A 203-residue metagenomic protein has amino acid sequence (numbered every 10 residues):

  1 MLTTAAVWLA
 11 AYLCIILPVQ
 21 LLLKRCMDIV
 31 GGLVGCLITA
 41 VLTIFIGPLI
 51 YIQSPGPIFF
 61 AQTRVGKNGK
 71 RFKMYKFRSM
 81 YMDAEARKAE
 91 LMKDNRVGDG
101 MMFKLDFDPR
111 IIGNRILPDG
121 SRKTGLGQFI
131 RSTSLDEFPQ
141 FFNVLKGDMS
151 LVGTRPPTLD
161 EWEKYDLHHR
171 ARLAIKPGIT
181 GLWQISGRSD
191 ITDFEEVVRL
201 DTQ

Functional and structural regions predicted by a protein language model:
T4-R87, N143: A hydrophobic, helix-centered structural microdomain
Y51-I52, S132, V144, R188: Conserved catalytic core of Hanks-type protein kinase domains
F59-R122, T180-D201: Short, glycine-rich, amphipathic interfacial segments at transmembrane boundaries or analogous
G98-K176: A short, structured surface patch at a secondary-structure boundary
P156, E161, L167-A171, G187 (+1 more regions): Catalytic cores of transferase enzymes with a strong primary signal for eukaryotic protein kinases
